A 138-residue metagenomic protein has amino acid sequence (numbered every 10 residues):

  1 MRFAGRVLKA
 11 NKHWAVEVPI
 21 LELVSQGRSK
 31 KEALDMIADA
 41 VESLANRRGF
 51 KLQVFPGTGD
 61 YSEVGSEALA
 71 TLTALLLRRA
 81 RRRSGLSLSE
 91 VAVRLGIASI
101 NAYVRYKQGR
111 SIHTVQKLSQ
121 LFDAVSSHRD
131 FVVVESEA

Functional and structural regions predicted by a protein language model:
M1-F50: DNA-contacting interfaces and partner/effector-binding or oligomerization modules in DNA-centric proteins
K31, R78, S89-E90: Residues within the helices of the helix-turn-helix
T58-R83: A short, Lys/Arg-rich alpha-helix, primarily the initiator
L76, S87-L88, H113-K117: Residues that mark the N-terminal boundary/hinge immediately upstream of a DNA-recognition element
R81, A92-V93, F122: The alpha-helix within a helix-turn-helix
G85-R105: Short alpha-helical DNA-recognition segment
L95, Y106-K107, K117, V125: DNA major-groove recognition helix of helix-turn-helix
T114-V134: DNA major-groove recognition helix of helix-turn-helix/homeodomain DNA-binding modules
